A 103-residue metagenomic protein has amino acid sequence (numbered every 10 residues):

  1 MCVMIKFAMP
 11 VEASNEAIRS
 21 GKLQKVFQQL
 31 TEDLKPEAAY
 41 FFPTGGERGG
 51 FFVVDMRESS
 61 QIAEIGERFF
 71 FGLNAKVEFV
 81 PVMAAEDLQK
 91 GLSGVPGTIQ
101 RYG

Functional and structural regions predicted by a protein language model:
M1-G103: Conserved, structured core segments of small domains
